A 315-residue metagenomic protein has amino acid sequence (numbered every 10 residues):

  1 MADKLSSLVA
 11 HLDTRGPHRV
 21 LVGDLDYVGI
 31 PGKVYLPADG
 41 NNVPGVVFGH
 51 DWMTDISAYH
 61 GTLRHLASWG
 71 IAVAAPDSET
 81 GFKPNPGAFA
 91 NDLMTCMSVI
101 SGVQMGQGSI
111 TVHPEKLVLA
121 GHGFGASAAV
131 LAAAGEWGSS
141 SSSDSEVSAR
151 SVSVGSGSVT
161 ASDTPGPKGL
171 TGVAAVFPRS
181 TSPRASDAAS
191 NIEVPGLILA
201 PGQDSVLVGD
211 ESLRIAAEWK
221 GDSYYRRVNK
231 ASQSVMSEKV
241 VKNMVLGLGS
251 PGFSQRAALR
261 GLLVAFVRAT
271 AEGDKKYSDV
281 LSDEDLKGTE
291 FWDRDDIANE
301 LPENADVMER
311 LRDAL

Functional and structural regions predicted by a protein language model:
M1-N41: N-terminal cap/lid segment of alpha/beta-hydrolase-fold proteins
N42-D51: Short beta-strand element of the alpha/beta-hydrolase
S57-P76: Short amphipathic alpha-helix adjacent to the substrate-entry channel of hydrolases
A72, D77-G81, A231: Short beta-to-alpha linker loops that shape the active-site pocket of alpha/beta-hydrolase fold enzymes
G87-S127, G135-S139: Gly/Ser-rich "nucleophile elbow"/oxyanion-hole loop immediately N-terminal to the catalytic nucleophile in hydrolases
A128-A132, R184: Hydrolases whose catalytic domains are alpha/beta-hydrolase-1, hotdog thioesterase, or metallo-beta-lactamase-like
D144, G157-Q233: The feature captures the conserved acid-bearing segment of alpha/beta-hydrolase catalytic domains
S148, K230, K239-L315: Alpha/beta-hydrolase-fold serine-hydrolase catalytic core, especially in secreted/extracellular enzymes
